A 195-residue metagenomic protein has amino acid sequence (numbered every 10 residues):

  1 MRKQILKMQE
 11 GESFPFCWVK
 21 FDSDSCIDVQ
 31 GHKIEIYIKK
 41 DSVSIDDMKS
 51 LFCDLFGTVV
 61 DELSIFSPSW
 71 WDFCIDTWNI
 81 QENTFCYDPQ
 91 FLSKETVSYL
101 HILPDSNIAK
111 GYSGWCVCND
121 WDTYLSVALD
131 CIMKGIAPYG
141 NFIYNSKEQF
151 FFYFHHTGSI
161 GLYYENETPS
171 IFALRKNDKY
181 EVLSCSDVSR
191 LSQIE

Functional and structural regions predicted by a protein language model:
M1-S159, Y163-E195: Structured alpha/beta or helical-core interaction and ligand-binding surfaces enriched in interleaved
